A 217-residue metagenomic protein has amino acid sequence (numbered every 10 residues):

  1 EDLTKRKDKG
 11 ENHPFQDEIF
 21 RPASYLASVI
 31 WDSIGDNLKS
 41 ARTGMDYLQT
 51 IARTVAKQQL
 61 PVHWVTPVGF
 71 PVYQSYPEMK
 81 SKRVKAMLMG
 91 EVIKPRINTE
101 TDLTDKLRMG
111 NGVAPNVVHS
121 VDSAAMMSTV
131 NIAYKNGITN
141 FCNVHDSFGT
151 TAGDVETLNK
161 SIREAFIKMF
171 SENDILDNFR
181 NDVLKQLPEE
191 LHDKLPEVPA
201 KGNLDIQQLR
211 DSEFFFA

Functional and structural regions predicted by a protein language model:
E1-A217: Conserved catalytic core of nucleotide polymerization and phosphodiester-bond processing enzymes
